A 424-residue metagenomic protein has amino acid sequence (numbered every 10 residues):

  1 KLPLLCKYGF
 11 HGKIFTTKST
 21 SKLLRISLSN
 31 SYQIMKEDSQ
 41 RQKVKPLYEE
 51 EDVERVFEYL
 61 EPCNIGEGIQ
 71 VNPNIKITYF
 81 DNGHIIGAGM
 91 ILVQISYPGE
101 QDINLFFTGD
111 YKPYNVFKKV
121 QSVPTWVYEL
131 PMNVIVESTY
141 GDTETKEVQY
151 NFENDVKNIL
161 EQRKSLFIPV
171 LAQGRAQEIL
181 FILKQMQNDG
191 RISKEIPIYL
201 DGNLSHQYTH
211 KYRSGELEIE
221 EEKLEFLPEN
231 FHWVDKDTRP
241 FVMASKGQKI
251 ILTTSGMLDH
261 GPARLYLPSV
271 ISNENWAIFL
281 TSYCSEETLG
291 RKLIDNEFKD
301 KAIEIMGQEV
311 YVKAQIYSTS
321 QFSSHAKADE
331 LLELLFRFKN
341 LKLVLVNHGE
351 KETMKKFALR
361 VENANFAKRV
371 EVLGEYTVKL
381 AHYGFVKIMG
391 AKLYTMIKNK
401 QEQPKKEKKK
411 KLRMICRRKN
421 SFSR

Functional and structural regions predicted by a protein language model:
K1-P197: His/Asp/Glu-rich metal-coordinating catalytic cores of metallo-dependent phosphodiesterases/hydrolases acting on
F15, E61-C63, T78, F106 (+7 more regions): Hydrophobic/aromatic beta-strand patches that form the interior of the parallel beta-sheet core in alpha/beta enzyme
S27-L28, Q33, K299-A302, M306 (+7 more regions): Amphipathic alpha-helical heptad-repeat segments
E58-G66, P228-D237, V372: Short acidic-hydrophobic, aromatic-tinged amphipathic segments that line or gate anion-handling sites
P62-Q121, F241-K246, I250, G261-L265 (+1 more regions): Core dinuclear metal-dependent hydrolase active-site scaffold
F117-I135, C284-Y311: Short, compositionally biased "basic patch" segments
V136-Y150, I168, E221-L227, V312-L332: Glycine-rich phosphate-binding "P-loop"
E153-K292, K301-E304, F338, N347 (+5 more regions): Hard-cation-handling environments
